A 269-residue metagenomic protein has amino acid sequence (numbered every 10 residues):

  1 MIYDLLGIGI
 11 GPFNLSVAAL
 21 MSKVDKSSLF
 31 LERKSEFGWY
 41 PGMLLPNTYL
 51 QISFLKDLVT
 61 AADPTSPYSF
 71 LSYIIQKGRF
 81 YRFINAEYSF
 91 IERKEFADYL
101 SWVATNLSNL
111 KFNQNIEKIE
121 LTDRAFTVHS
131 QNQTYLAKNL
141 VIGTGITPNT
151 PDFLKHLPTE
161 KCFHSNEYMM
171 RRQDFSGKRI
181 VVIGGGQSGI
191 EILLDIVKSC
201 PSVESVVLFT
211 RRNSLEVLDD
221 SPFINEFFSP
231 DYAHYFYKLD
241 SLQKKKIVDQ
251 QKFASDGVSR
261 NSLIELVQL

Functional and structural regions predicted by a protein language model:
I2, N113, G177: Phosphate-coordination loops involved in phosphoryl transfer and adenosine-cofactor binding
I2-L29, V181-S199: N-terminal Rossmann-like FAD-binding beta1-loop-alpha1 element of flavoenzymes
L6-I8, I116, T134-P148, V181-I183: Short hydrophobic core segments
F13, E36, T147-N149, S188 (+1 more regions): Conserved Rossmann-like nucleotide-cofactor binding loop
L31-E95, L208-S259: Glycine-rich active-site loop/strand segments that organize a redox cofactor
E92, T144-S202, V206: Glycine-rich dinucleotide-binding loop and its adjacent helix/turn
L107-I116, L269: A conserved beta-strand/loop element that lines the FAD pocket in flavoprotein oxidoreductases
F112-F126: A conserved short coil-to-beta-strand element within the FAD-binding core of flavoproteins
